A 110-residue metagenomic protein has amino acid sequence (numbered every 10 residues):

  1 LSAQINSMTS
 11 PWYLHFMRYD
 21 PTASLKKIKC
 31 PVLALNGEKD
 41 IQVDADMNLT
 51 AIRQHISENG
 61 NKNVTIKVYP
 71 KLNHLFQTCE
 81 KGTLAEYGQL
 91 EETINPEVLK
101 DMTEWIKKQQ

Functional and structural regions predicted by a protein language model:
L1-A23, C30: Alpha/beta-hydrolase
Y19, V43-D46, E92-E97: Soluble non-cytosolic domains of exported or imported proteins
A23-K26, T50-Q54, P96, K100 (+1 more regions): Solvent-exposed, polar/charged alpha-helical surfaces in well-ordered, non-transmembrane soluble domains, broadly
I28, A34-N36, D40: Short beta-strand/loop motif that positions the catalytic acidic residue of the alpha/beta-hydrolase fold
K29-P31, N61-V64: Loop/turn elements at helix/coil->beta-strand transitions in domains of secreted/extracellular proteins
I41-A51, N59: Conserved alpha/beta-hydrolase "acid-adjacent" motif
N59, T65-Q110: Catalytic active-site module of serine/aspartate enzymes centered on a nucleophile-bearing elbow/loop
